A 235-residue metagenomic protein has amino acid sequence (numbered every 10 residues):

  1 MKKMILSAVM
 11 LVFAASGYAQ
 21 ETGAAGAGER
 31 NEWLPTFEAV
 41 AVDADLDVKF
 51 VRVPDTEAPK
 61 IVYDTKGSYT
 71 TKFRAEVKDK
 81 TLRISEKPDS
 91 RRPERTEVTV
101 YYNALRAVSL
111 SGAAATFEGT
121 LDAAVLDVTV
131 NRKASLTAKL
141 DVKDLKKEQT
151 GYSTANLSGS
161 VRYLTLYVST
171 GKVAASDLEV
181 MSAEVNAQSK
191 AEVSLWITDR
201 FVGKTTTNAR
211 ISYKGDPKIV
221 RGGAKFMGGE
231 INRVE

Functional and structural regions predicted by a protein language model:
M1-E235: Intrinsically disordered, low-complexity terminal regions
